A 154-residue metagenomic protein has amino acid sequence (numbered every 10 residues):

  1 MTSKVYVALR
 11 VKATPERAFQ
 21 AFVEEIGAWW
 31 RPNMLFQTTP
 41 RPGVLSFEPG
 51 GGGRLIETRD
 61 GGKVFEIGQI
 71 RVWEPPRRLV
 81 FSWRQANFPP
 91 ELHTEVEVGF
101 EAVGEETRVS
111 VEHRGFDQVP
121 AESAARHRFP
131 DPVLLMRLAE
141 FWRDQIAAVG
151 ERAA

Functional and structural regions predicted by a protein language model:
M1-R41, A154: Hydrophobic ligand-binding cavity/cleft-lining segments
L9, V111-H113: Short, hydrophobic/aromatic-enriched beta-strand segments in well-ordered soluble domains
V11-A13, P49, V72: Conserved strand-loop elements at the edges of beta-sheets that form or border functional pockets
A18-F22, L55, I70, F81 (+3 more regions): Hydrophobic pocket/interface hotspot
V23-E24, P75, R143, A147: Residues at helix-coil transition
F36-G53, T58: A solvent-exposed, acidic/Ser-Thr-rich amphipathic alpha-helical stretch
S46, I56-E105, R114: Hydrophobic-ligand binding "helix-grip"
N87, G115-A154: A conserved amphipathic terminal alpha-helix motif
